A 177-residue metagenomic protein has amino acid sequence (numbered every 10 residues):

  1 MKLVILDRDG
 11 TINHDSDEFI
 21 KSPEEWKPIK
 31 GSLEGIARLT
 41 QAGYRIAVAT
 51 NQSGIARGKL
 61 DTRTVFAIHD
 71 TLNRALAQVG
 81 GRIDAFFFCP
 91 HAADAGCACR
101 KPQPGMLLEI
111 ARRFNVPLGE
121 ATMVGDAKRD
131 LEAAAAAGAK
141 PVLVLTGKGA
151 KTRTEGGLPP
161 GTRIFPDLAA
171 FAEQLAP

Functional and structural regions predicted by a protein language model:
M1-A47: Active-site neighborhood of HAD-like aspartate-dependent phosphohydrolases
I12-K30, I55-T64, Q78-R82, H91-A98: Metal-dependent phosphoesterase signature
S32, I36-H69, A85-A95, A134: Substrate-recognition element of Asp-dependent hydrolases with the DxDx(T/V) motif
L72-A77, A111: Conserved hydrophobic residues forming the short capping helix/wall of the S-adenosyl-L-methionine
A98-L131: Conserved Lys-Pro-Asp/Glu-containing loop-to-beta segment of HAD-superfamily phosphomonoesterases, centered on
M123-R163: Acidic, Mg2+-coordinating phosphoryl-transfer loop and its flanking beta/alpha structural elements, shared across
T162-A170: Short acidic-hydrophobic, aromatic-tinged amphipathic segments that line or gate anion-handling sites
